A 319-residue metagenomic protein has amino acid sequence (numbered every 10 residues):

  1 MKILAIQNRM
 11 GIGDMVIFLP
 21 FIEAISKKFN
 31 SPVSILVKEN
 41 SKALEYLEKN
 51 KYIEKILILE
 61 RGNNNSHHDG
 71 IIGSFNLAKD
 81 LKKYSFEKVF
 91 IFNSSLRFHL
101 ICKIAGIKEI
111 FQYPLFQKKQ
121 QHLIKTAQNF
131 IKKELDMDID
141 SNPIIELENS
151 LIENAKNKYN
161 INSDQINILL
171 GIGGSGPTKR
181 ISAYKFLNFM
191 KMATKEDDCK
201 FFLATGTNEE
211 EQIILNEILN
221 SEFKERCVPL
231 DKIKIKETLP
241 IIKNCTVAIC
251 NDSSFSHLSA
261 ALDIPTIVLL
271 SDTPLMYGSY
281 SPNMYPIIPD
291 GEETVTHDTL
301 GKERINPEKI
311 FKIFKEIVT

Functional and structural regions predicted by a protein language model:
M1-T319: Catalytic machinery of carbohydrate-active enzymes, primarily nucleotide-sugar-dependent glycosyltransferases
